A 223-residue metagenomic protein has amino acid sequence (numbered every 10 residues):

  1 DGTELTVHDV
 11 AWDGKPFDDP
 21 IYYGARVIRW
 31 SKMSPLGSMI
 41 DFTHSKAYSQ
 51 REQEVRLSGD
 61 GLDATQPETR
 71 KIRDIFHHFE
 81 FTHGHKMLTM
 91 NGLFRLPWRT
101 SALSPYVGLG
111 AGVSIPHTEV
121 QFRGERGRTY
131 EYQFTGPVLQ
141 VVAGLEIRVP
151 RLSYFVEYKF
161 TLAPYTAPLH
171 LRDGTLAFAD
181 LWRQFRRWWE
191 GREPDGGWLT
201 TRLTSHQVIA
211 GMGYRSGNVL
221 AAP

Functional and structural regions predicted by a protein language model:
D1, S49-A64, Q121-Y130, L171-D180: Flexible, surface-exposed loop regions and adjacent strand-edge segments of Gram-negative outer-membrane beta-barrel
D1-Y22, Q133-F134: Surface-exposed strand-loop-strand hairpins of Gram-negative outer-membrane beta-barrel proteins
G2-H8, Q66-D74, T118-R126, R186-E193: Flexible, solvent-exposed coil segments and beta strand-coil junctions, predominantly the extracellular/periplasmic
V10-D13, R73-F81, G124-Y132, E193-T200: Extracellular loop and loop/strand-boundary signature of outer-membrane beta-barrel proteins
D19-Y23, T82-L88, L103, Q133-L139 (+1 more regions): Residues that define the transmembrane beta-barrel architecture of outer-membrane proteins
R26-F122, S205, R215-N218: Gram-negative (and chloroplast) outer-membrane scaffold detector with strong preference for beta-barrel transmembrane
T89-F160, P164-L171: Conserved binding-pocket/active-site segment within a compact domain
V141, E146-P223: Predominantly the C-terminal beta-signal and adjacent terminal strand-loop region of outer-membrane beta-barrel
